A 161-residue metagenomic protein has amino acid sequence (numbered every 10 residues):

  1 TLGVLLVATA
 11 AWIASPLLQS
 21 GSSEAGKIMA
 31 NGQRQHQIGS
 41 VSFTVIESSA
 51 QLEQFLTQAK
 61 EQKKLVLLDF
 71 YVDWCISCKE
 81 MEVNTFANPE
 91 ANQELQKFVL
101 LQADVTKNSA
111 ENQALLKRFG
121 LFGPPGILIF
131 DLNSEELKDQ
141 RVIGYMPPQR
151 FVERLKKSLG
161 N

Functional and structural regions predicted by a protein language model:
T1-V99, A103-N161: Proteins that catalyze or organize thiol-disulfide redox chemistry and the adjacent proteostasis machinery handling
